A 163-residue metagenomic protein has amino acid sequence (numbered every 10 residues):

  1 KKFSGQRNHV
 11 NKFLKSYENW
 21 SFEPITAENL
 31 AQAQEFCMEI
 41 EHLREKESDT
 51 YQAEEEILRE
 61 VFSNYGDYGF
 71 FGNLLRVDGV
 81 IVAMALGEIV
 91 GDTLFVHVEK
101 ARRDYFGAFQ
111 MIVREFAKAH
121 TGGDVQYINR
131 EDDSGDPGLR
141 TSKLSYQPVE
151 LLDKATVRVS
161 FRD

Functional and structural regions predicted by a protein language model:
K1-K46: Acyltransferase donor/substrate-recognition loop-hinge adjacent to the catalytic core
S4-R7, V159-D163: C-terminal "cap" of GNAT-fold acetyltransferases
G5, I25-N29, A53, G79 (+2 more regions): Short, contiguous, pocket-lining structural segments that sit at or immediately flank catalytic/ligand-binding sites
H9, F36, I57-V61, I112-F116 (+1 more regions): Short, hydrophobic/aromatic alpha-helical segments in well-folded domains
S16-Y17, Y68, G123-D124: Structured helix-beta-strand junction loops
E28, Q32-I81: Short, conserved active-site entrance elements at the starts or edges of catalytic domains
F71-R162: Aromatic (often tryptophan-rich) hydrophobic motifs at membrane interfaces
